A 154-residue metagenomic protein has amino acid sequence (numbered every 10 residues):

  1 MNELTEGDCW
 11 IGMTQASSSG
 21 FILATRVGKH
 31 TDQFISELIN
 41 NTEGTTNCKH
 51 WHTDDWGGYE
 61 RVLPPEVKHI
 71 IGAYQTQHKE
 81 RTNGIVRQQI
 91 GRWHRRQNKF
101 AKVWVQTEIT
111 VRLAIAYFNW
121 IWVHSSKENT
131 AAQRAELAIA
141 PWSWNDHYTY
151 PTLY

Functional and structural regions predicted by a protein language model:
M1-M13, F34-E37, T45: Mobile-element integrase/transposase regions, centering on the N-terminal DNA-binding/Zn-coordinating module
T5-G28: Short conserved beta-strand segments at catalytic cores or DNA/RNA-binding microdomains of nucleic-acid binding
L23-T46: Active-site beta-loop-alpha junctions of metal-dependent nucleic acid enzymes, especially the RNase H-like/DDE
N47-Y59: Acidic/histidine-rich, metal-coordinating catalytic segments
L63-G72: Active-site regions of enzymes building and remodeling cell-envelope glycoconjugates
Q75-Q97, W104, N119-W122: Short amphipathic alpha-helical "interface-anchor" segments enriched in bulky aromatics
K99-Y154: C-terminal domain-tail junction helix/linker
